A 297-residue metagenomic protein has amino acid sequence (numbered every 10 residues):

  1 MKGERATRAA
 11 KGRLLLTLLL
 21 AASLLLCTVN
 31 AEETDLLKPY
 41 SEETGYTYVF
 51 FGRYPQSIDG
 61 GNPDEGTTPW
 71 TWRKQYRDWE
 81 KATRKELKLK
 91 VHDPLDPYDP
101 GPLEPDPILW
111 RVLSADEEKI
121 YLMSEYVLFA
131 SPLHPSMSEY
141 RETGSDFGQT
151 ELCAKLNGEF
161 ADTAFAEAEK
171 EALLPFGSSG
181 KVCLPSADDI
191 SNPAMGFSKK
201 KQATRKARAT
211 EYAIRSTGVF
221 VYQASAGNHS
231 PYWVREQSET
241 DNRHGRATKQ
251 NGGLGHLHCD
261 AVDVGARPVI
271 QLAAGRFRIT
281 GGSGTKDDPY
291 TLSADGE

Functional and structural regions predicted by a protein language model:
M1-E33, T285: Gram-positive cell-envelope targeting signals
E32-E297: Collagenous Gly-X-Y triple-helix signature in extracellular proteins
